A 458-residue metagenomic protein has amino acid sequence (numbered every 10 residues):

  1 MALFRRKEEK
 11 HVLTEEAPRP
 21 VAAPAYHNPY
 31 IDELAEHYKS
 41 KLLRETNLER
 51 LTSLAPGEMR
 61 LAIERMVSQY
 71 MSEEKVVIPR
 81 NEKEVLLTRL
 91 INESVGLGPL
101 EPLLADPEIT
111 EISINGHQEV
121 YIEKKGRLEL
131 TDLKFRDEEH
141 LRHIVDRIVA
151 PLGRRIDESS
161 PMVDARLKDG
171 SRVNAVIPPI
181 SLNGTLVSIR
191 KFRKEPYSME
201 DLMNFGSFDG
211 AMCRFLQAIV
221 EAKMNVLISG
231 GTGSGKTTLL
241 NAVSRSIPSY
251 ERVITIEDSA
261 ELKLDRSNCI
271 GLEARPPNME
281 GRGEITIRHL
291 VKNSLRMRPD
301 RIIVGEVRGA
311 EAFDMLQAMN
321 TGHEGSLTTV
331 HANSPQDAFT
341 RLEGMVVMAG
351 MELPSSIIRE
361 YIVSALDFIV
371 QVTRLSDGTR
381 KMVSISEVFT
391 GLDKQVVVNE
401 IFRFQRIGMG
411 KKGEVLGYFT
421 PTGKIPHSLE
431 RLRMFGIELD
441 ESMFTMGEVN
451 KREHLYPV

Functional and structural regions predicted by a protein language model:
M1-E129: N-terminal anchoring/assembly modules that precede and organize ATP-driven motor systems
A2, D32, E36, S40 (+20 more regions): Solvent-exposed alpha-helical segments within well-ordered globular domains of core cellular machineries
R50-S53, E73-P79, V95-D106, I148-A165 (+3 more regions): Active-site phosphate-binding and catalytic loops of NTP-dependent enzymes
D106, I114, E119-A222: P-loop NTP-binding catalytic core
N174-V176, F368-G378, G391: AAA+ ATPase "lid" subdomain C-terminal helix
C213, Q217-S229, T238, A242-A365 (+1 more regions): Switch/coupling sub-region of P-loop NTPases
G235: Conserved glycine(s) of the Walker
K381-V458: NTP-binding/hydrolysis catalytic cores, primarily Walker-type P-loop NTPases
